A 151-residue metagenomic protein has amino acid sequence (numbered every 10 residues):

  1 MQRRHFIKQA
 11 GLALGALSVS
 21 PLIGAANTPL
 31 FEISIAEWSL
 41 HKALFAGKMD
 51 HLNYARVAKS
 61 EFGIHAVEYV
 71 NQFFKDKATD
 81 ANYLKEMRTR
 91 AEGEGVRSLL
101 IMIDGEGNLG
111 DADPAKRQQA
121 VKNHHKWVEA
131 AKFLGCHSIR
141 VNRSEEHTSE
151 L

Functional and structural regions predicted by a protein language model:
Q2-S138: N-terminal pre-domain/capping segments
N142: Conserved strand-turn element in the central/C-terminal portion of the radical SAM core barrel that lines
E146-L151: Conserved small/polar residues in nucleotide/adenosyl-binding loops
